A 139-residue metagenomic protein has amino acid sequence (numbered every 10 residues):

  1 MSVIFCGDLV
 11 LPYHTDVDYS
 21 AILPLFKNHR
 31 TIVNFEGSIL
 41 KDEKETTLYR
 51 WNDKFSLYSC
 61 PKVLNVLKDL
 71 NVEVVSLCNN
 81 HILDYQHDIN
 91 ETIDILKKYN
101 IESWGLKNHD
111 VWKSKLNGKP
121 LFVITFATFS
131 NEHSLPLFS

Functional and structural regions predicted by a protein language model:
M1-L40: Beta-barrel outer-membrane channel/assembly domains of diderm bacteria
F5-D8, R30-E36, L70-N80, E102-K107: Active-site neighborhood of phospho(di)ester-bond hydrolases with catalytic His/Asp-centered motifs
L9-P12, K107-H109, A127-S130: Short beta->alpha connector loops
H14-A21, L40-N65, C78-Y99: Metal-dependent catalytic neighborhoods of phosphoester/phosphodiester hydrolases
D16-S20, D53, L57, L116-S139: Binuclear metal-dependent hydrolase catalytic cores centered on His/Asp/Glu-rich metal-binding motifs
D16-T31, V66, V111-N117, S139: Short amphipathic alpha-helices and their capping/turn segments at secondary-structure boundaries
F35-T46, V123-F126: N-terminal small/glycine-rich loop or linker at the start of catalytic domains across soluble metabolic enzymes
V74-V123: Active-site-adjacent helix-turn-beta-strand microarchitecture at beta-sheet edges that either contains or buttresses
